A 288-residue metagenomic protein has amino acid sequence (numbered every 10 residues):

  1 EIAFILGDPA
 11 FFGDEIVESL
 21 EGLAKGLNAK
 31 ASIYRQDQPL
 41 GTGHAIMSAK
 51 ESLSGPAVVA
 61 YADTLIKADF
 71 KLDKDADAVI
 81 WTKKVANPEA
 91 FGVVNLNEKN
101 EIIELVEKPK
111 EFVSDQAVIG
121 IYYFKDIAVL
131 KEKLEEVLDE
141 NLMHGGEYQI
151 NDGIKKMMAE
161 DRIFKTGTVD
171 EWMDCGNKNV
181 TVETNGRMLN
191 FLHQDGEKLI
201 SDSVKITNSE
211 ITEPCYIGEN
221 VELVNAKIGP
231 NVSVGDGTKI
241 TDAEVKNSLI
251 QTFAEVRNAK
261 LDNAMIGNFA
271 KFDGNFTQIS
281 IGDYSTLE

Functional and structural regions predicted by a protein language model:
E1-V59, F276, G282, E288: Conserved N-terminal catalytic core of the sugar/cofactor nucleotidyltransferase
A3-D8, T82, L249, M265: Short internal beta-strands
A62-L65: The conserved acidic donor/metal-binding loop of glycosyltransferases
K67-A90: Conserved donor-nucleotide/metal-binding helix-loop-beta segment in metal-dependent transferases, i.e., the alpha-helix
A78, N87-F112: Anionic-ligand binding region
E101-N190: Catalytic-core segments of class I nucleotidyltransferases/pyrophosphorylases that form NMP-activated intermediates
K155-N231: Extended, small-residue-rich solenoid/repeat segments and analogous flexible loops that form exposed scaffolds
K198-E288: Structural signal for interior beta-strand "rungs" in well-ordered beta-sheet cores of soluble enzyme domains
